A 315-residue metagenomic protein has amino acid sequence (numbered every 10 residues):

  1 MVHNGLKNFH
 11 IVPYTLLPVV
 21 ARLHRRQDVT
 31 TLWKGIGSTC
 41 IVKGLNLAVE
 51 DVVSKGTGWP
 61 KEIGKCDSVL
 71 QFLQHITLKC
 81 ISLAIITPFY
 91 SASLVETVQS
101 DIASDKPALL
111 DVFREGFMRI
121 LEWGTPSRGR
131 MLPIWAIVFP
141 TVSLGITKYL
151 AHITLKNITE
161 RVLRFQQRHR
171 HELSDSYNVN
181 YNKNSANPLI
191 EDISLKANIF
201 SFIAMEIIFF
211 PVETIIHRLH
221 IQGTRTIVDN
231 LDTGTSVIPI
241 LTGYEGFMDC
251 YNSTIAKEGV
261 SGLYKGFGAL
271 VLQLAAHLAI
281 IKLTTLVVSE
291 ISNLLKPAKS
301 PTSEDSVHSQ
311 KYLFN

Functional and structural regions predicted by a protein language model:
M1-N315: Matrix-facing interhelical linker segments
